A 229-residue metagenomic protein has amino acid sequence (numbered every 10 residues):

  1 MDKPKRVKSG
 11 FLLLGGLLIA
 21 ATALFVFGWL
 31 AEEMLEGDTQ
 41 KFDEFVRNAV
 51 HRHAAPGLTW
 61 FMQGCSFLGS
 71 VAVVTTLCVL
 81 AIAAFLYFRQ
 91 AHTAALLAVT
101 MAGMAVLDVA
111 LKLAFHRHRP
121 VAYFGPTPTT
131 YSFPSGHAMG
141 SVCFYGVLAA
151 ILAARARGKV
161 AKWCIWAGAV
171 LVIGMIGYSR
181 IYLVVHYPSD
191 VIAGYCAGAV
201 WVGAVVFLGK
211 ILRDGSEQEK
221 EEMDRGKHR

Functional and structural regions predicted by a protein language model:
M1-V73, A114-F115, R119-G125: N-terminal transmembrane-helix/juxtamembrane module of multi-pass inner/ER membrane proteins
D2-L13, F88-L97, K162: Membrane-interface helix-loop-helix junctions at transmembrane boundaries of multi-pass membrane enzymes, predominantly
K3, F124-R229: Membrane-embedded catalytic cores of phosphoryl/pyrophosphoryl-handling enzymes
I19, A23, T76-A83, A95 (+7 more regions): Lipid-exposed faces of alpha-helical membrane segments in multi-pass integral membrane proteins
F27, A31, L107, L111 (+3 more regions): Alpha-helical membrane-inserting segments
E36-G37, Q90, L113-V121, V185 (+1 more regions): Transmembrane helix-loop junctions in multipass membrane proteins, especially transporters and channels
K41, C78, Y87-K159: Membrane-interface loops
V46, C65, L111, H137 (+1 more regions): Divalent metal-coordination and catalytic microenvironments
